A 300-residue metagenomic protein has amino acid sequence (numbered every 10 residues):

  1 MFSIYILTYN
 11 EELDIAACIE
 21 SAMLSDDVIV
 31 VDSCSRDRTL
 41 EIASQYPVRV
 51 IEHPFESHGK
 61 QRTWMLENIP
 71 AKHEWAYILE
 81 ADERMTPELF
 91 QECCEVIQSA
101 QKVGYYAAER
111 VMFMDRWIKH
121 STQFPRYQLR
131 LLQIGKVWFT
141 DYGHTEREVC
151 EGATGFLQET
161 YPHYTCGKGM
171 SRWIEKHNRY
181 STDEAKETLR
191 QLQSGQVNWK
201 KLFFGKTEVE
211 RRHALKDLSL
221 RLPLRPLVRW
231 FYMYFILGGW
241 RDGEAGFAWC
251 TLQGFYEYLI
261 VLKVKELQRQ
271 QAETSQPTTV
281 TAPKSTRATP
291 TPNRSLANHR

Functional and structural regions predicted by a protein language model:
M1-S3: Cell-envelope/extracellular polymer assembly enzymes that use nucleotide-activated donors
I6-L24: Short, well-formed alpha-helical segments that are part of the catalytic scaffolds of diverse glycosyltransferases
A16, D37-Y46, E88-L89: Acidic helix N-cap motif at the loop->helix transition within catalytic regions of sugar-transfer enzymes
S21, D32-E41, E80: A conserved acidic beta->alpha catalytic loop
I51-K60: Short, acidic/glycine-rich phosphate-metal binding loop used to engage nucleotide
K60-L66, T86-Q268, S295, R300: Catalytic-site signature of metal-activated, phosphate-bearing donor transferases, centered on the GT-A/GT-A-like
T63-W75: Active-site nucleotide-sugar/metal-binding loop of Leloir-type enzymes
L79-M85: Acidic metal-phosphate-binding loop of nucleotide-sugar-dependent transferases
